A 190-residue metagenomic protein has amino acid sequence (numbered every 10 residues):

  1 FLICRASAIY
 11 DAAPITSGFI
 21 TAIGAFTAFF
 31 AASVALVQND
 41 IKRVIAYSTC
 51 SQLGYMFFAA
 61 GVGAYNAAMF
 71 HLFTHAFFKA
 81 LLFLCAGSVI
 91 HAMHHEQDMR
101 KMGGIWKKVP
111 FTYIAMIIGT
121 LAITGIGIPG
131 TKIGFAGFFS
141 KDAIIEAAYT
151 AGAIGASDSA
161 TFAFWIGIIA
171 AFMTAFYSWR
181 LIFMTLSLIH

Functional and structural regions predicted by a protein language model:
F1-L188: Hydrophobic transmembrane alpha-helices and their helix-loop junctions in integral membrane proteins
